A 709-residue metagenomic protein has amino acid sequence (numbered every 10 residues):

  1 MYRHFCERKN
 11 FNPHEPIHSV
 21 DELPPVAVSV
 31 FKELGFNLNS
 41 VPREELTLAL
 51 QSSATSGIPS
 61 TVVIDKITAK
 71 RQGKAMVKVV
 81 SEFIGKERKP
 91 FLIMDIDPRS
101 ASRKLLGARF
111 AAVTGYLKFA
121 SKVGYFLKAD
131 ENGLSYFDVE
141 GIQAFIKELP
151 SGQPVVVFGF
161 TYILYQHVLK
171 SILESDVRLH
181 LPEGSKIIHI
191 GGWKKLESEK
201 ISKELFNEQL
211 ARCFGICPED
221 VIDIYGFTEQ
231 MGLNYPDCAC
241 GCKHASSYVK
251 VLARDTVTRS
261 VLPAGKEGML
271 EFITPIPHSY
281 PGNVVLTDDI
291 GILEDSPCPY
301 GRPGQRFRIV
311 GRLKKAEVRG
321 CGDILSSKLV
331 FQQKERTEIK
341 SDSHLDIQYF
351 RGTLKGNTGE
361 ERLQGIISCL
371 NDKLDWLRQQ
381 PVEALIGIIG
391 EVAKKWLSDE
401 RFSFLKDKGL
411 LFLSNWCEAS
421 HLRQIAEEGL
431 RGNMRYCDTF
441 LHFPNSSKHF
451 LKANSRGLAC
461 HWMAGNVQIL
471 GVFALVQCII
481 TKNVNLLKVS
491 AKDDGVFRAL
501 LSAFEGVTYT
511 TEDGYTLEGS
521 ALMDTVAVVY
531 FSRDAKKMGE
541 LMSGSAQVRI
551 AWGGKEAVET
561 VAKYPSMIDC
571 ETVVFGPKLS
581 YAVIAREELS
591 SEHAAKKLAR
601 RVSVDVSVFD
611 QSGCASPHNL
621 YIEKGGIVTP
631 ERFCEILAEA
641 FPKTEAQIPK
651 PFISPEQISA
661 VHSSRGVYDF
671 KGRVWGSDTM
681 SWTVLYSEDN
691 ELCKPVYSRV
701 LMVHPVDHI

Functional and structural regions predicted by a protein language model:
Y2-H4, K104, Y116-R378, E383 (+6 more regions): Active-site glycine/GP-rich loop and adjacent strand/helix microenvironment that borders small-molecule binding pockets
H4, N10, E22-P25, V30 (+7 more regions): Residue-level preference for alpha-helix termini and adjacent loops
R8-P13, V20-L23, Q332-R456: N-terminal Rossmann-like NAD(P)+-binding subdomain of aldehyde/semialdehyde dehydrogenases
N12, V62, E82, K86 (+6 more regions): Generic macromolecular interface patches on structured domains
H18-I222, F227-Q230, N234-G241, S246 (+2 more regions): Active-site phosphate/ATP/adenylate-binding loop shared across adenylate-forming ligases
